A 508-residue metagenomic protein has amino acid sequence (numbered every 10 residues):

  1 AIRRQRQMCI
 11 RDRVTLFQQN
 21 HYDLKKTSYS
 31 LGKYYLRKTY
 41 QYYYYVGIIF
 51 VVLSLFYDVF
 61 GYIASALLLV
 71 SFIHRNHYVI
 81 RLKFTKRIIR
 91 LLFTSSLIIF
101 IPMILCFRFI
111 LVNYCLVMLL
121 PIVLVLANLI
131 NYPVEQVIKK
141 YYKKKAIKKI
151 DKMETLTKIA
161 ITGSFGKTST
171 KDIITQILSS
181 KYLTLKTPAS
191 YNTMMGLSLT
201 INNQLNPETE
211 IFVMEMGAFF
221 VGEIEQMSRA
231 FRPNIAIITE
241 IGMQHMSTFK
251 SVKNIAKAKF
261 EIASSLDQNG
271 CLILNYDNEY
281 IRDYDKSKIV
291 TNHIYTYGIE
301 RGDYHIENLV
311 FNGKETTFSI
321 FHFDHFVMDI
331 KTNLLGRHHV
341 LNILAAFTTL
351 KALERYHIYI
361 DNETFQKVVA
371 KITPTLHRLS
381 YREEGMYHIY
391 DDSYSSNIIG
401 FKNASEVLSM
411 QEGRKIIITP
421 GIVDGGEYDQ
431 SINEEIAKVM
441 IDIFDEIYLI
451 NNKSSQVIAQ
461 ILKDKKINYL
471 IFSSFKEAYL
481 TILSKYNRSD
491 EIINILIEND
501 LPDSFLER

Functional and structural regions predicted by a protein language model:
R4-Q7, R11-L111, C115-Q136, K351-D361 (+2 more regions): ATP-dependent carboxylate-amine ligase
G32, I49-G61, T85, I101-R108 (+5 more regions): Extended acidic/charged loop-beta regions that coordinate divalent cations and stabilize anionic phosphate/carboxylate
L126-E154: Transmembrane-cytosolic junction motif
K144-S190: Walker A (P-loop) phosphate-binding motif
I174, L178, L197-I201, I343-L353 (+2 more regions): Buried hydrophobic packing segments
S179-P207: Conserved substrate/cofactor phosphate-moiety recognition/catalytic segment in nucleotide-dependent phosphotransferases
T209-I224, I389-S395: Switch II (G3) loop of P-loop NTPases
I238-I389, Q411-G413, E434-E446, N452-F472 (+2 more regions): Acidic, Mg2+-coordinating active-site environments of NTP-dependent enzymes
